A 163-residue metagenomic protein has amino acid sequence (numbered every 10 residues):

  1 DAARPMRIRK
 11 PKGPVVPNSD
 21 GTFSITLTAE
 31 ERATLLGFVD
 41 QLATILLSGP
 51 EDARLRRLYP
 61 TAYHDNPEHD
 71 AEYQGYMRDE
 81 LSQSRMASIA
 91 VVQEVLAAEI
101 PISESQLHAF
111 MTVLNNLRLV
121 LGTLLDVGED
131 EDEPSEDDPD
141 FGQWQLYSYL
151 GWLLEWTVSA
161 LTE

Functional and structural regions predicted by a protein language model:
R4-R78, Q83, A87, V91 (+5 more regions): Charged, alpha-helix-forming regions
